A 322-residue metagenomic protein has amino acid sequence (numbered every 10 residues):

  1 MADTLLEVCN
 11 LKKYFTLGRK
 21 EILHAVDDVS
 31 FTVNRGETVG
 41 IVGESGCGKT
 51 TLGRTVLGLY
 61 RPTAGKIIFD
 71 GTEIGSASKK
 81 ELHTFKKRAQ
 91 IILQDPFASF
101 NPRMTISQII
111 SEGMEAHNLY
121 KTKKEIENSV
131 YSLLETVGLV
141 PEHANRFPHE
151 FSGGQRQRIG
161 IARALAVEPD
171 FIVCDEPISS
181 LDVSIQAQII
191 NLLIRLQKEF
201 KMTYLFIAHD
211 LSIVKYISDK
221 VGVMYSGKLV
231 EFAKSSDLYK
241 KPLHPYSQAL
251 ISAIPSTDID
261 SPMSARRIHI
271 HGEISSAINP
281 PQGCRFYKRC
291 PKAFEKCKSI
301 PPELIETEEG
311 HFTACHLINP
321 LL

Functional and structural regions predicted by a protein language model:
M1-K240, S252, T313-A314, N319-L322: ABC transporter nucleotide-binding domains
D3-T4, I22, K234-L322: Short catalytic/signature loops enriched in Gly
